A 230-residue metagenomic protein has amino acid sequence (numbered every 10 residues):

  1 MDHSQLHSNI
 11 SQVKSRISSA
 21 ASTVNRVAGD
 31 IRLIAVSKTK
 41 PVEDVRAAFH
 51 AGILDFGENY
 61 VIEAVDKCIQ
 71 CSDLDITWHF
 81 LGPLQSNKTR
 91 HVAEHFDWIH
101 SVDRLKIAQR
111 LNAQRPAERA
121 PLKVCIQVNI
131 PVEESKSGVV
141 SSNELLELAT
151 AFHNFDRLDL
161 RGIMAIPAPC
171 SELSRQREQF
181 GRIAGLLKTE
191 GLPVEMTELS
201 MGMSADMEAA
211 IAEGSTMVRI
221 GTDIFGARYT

Functional and structural regions predicted by a protein language model:
M1-A205, I211-E213: Conserved alpha/beta-domain cores
A205-A212, I220, I224-Y229: Expand to "…catalyze enediolate/carbanion chemistry for C-C bond making/breaking, isomerization, decarboxylation
